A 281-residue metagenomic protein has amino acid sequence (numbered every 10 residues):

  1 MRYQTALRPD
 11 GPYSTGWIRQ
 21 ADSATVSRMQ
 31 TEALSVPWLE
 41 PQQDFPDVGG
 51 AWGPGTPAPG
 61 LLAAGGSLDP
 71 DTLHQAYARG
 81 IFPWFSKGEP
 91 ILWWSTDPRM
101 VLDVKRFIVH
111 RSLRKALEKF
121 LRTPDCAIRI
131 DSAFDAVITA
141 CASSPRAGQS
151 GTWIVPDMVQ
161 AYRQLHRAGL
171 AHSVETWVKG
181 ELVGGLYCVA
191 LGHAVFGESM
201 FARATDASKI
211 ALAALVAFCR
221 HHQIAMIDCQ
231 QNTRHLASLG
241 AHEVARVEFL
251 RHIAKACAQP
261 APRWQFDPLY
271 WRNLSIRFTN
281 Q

Functional and structural regions predicted by a protein language model:
A21-Q281: N-acyltransferase acceptor-side catalytic subdomain
